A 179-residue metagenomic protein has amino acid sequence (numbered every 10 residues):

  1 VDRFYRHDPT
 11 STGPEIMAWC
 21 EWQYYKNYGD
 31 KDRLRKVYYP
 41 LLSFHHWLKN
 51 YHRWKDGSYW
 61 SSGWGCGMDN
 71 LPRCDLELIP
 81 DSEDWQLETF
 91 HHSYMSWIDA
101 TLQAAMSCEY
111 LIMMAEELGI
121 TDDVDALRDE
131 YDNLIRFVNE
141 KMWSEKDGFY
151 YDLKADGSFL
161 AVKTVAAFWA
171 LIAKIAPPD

Functional and structural regions predicted by a protein language model:
V1-P14, Q86-L102, Y151-L171: Solvent-exposed loop and edge beta-strand segments that line ligand/cofactor-binding and catalytic clefts
T10, L34, V124: Flexible, glycine- and charge-enriched loops at secondary-structure boundaries
G13, V37, L127-E130: Short, conserved alpha-helical segments within structured domains
P14, A18-E21, T101, C108: TPR repeat positional signature
I16-Q23, P40, W47: Generic beta-strand or strand-like secondary-structure segments
K26-G29, E116: Hydrophobic/aromatic side-chain positions at a characteristic register within alpha-helices of tetratricopeptide repeats
Y28-I98, N133, W143-K146: Active-site acid/base region of carbohydrate-active enzymes
K49-C66, Q103-D179: Catalytic cores of carbohydrate-active enzymes
